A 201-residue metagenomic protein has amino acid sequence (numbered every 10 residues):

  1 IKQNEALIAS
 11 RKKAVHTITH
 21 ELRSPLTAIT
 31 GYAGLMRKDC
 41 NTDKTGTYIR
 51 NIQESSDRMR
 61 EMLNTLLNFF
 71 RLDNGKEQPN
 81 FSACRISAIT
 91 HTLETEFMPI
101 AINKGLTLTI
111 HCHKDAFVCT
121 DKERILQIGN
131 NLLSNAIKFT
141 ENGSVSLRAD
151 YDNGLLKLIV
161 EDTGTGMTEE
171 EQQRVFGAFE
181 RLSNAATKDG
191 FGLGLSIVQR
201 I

Functional and structural regions predicted by a protein language model:
Q3-M36: Primarily the dimerization/phosphotransfer
E54-M62: Short alpha-helical segment of the dimerization/phosphotransfer core of two-component systems
F70-F81: Helix-loop junction within the histidine kinase core
N80-R85, I102, T107-A116: Conserved catalytic submotifs in the C-terminal HATPase_c
H91-N103: Short alpha-helical segment within the cytosolic histidine kinase core of two-component systems
P99, T165-G166: Glycine-rich G1-box
A136-I137: Short helix-loop "hinge" at the ATP-lid/N-box region of the Bergerat-fold HATPase_c
M167-F179: Short conserved segment of the HATPase_c
